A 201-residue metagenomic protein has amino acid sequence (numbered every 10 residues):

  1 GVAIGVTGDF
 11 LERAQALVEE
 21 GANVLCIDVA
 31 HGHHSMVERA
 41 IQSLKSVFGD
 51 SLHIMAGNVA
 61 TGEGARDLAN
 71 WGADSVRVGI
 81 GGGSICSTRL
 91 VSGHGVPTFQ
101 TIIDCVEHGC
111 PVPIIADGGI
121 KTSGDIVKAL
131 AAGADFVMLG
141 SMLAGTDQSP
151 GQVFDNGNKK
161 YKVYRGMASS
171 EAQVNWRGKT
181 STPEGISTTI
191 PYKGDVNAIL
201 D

Functional and structural regions predicted by a protein language model:
G1-D117, K121-R165, T180-T182: Alpha/beta enzyme core
L90, Q148-G151, S169-A172, P191 (+1 more regions): Short capping/connector residues at structural and topological boundaries
D147, G178-D201: C-terminal extensions of enzymes
Y164-R177: Catalytic core of tubulin tyrosine ligase-like
